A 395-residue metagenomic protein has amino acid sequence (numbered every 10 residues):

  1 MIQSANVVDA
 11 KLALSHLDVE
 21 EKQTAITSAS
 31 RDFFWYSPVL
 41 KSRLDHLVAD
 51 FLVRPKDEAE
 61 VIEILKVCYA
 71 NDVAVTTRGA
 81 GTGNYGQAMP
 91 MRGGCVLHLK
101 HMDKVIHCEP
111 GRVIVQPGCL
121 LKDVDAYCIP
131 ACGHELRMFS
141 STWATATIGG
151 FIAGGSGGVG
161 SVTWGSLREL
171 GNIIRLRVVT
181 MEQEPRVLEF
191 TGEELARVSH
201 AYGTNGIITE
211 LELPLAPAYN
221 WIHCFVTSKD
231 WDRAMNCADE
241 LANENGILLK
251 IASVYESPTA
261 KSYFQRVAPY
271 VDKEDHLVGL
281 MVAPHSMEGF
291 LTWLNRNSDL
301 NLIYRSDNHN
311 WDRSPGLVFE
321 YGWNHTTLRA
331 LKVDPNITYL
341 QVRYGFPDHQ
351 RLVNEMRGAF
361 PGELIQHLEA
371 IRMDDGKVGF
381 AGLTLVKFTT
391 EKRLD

Functional and structural regions predicted by a protein language model:
M1-K66, T82-G111, T259, Y263-V267 (+2 more regions): N-terminal flexible segment immediately upstream of the FAD-binding catalytic core in FAD-dependent oxidoreductases
S30, D239-D395: C-terminal substrate-recognition/cap domain of FAD-linked oxidoreductases
S37-P38, V159-T163, T191-V198, I208-E212 (+2 more regions): Glycine-rich, charged/polar anion/phosphate-binding loops that engage phosphate groups from diverse ligands
F51-K56, I222-T227, G279: Short, well-ordered beta-strand elements within core beta-sheets of diverse protein domains
I106, L121-K122, A126-G246, A252: FAD-binding subdomain of flavoenzyme oxidoreductases
